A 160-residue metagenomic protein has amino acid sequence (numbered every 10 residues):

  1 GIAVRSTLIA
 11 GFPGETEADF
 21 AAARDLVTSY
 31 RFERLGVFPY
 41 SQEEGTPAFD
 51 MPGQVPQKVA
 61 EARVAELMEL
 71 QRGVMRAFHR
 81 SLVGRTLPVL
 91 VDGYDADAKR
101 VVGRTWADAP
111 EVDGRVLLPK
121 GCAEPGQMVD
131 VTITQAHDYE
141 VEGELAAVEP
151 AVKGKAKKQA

Functional and structural regions predicted by a protein language model:
G1-T46, E66-A77: Conserved C-terminal portion of the radical SAM core fold that forms the substrate/S-adenosylmethionine-binding
D50-A160: Terminal RNA-binding accessory module
